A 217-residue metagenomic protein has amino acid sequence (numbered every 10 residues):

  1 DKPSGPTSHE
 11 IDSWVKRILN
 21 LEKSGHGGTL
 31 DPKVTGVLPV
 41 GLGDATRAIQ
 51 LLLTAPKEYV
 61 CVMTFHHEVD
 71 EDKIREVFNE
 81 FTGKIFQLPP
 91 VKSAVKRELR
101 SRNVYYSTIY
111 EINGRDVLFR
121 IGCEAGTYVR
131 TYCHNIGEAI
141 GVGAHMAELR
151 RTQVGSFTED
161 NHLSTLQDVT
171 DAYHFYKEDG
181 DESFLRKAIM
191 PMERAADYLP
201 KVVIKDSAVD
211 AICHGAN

Functional and structural regions predicted by a protein language model:
D1-L30, A94, L99, D116 (+2 more regions): Accessory RNA 3′-end/elbow-binding domains used by RNA modification enzymes
P6-E10, G25, P32, R47 (+5 more regions): Charged, alpha-helix-enriched surfaces in structured cytosolic catalytic cores of large nucleotide-utilizing machines
K23-L52: Glycine/acidic-rich beta-strand-loop module
V40, C61, Y132, I212: Residue-level signal for inorganic ion chemistry
D44, M63-H67, T108-E111, I121-A125 (+1 more regions): Short, structured patches in soluble enzyme cores that scaffold and shape functional sites
A45, Q50-I85, V91-K92: Acidic, low-complexity central loop/insert segments
E80-F86, E138-A144: A common structural junction motif
V95-G141: The conserved catalytic core of RNA pseudouridine synthases
